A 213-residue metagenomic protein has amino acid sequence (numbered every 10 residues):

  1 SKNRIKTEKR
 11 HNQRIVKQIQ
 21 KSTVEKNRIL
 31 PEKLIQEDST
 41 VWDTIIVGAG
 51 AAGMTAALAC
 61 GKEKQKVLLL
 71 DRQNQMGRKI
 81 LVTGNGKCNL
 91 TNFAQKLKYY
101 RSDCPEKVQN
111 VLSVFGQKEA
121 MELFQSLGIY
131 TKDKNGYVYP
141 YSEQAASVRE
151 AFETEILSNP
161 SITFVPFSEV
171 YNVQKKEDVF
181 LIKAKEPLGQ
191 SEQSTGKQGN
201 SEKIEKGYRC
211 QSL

Functional and structural regions predicted by a protein language model:
K2-T44, K62: Extreme N-terminal leader/targeting segments of oxidoreductases
W42, K64, C210-S212: Short, well-ordered alpha-helix to beta-strand connector turns
T44-L69: N-terminal Rossmann-like FAD-binding beta1-loop-alpha1 element of flavoenzymes
A49-G50, D71-Q73, G84-N85, N92-F93 (+3 more regions): Fold-independent oxyanion-binding glycine-rich loops and adjacent beta-strand/coil segments at enzyme active sites
T55, A59, I80, L213: Hydrophobic/aromatic ligand-binding patch that stacks against planar heteroaromatic rings of cofactors or nucleotides
G61-N85: Glycine-rich FAD pyrophosphate-binding loop
N85-N135: Glycine-rich active-site loop/strand segments that organize a redox cofactor
V114-S212: Feature captures the FAD/FMN-dependent oxidoreductase FAD-binding
